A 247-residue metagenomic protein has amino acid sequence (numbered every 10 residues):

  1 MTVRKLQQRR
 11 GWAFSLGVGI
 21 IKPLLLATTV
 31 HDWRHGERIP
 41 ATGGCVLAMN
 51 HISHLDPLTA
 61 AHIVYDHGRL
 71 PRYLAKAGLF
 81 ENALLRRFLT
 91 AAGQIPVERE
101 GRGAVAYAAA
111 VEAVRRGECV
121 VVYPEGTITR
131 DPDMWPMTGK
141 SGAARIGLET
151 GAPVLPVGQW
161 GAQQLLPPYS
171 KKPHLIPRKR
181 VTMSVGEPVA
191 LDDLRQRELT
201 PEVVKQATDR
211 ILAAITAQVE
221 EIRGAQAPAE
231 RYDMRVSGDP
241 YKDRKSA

Functional and structural regions predicted by a protein language model:
T2-A41, T59, A83-A92: A transmembrane-helix-recognition feature enriched in membrane-embedded lipid enzymes and envelope glyco-/phospholipid
P40-G101: Catalytic core of membrane glycerolipid acyltransferases/transacylases, capturing the structured, soluble-facing
F88, E112, R145-E149: Hydrophobic/aromatic ligand-binding patch that stacks against planar heteroaromatic rings of cofactors or nucleotides
A108-A113, V181-A217, E221: A charged, well-structured terminal subsegment
A113-A143: Catalytic-site beta-strand/loop segments enriched in glycine and acidic/polar residues
D133-E202, Y232-G238, K242-S246: A cross-family acyltransferase "interaction/gating" segment
E221-V236: Short, flexible loop/turn segments with low-complexity composition
